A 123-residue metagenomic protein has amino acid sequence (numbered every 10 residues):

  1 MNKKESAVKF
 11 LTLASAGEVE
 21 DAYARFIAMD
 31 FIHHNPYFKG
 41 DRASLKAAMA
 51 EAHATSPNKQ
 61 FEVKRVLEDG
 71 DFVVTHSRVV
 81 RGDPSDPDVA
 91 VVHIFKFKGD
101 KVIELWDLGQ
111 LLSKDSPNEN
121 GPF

Functional and structural regions predicted by a protein language model:
M1-M29: Short acidic-aromatic low-complexity motifs
A7, A22-Y23, F31, L45 (+4 more regions): Hydrophobic pocket/interface hotspot
E18-D69: A solvent-exposed, acidic/Ser-Thr-rich amphipathic alpha-helical stretch
I27, V79-R81, H93, G109: Short beta-strand segments enriched in hydrophobic/aromatic residues within well-folded beta-rich domains
T55, R81-D88: Short, cysteine-centered beta-strand-loop-beta hairpins and adjacent loop/turn segments enriched in charged/polar
K59-E62, P87-H93: Short, surface-exposed coil-to-beta transition loops
E68-V79: A short hydrophobic beta-strand element
D107-F123: Low-complexity, intrinsically disordered terminal/linker segments enriched in charged and Gly/Pro repeats
